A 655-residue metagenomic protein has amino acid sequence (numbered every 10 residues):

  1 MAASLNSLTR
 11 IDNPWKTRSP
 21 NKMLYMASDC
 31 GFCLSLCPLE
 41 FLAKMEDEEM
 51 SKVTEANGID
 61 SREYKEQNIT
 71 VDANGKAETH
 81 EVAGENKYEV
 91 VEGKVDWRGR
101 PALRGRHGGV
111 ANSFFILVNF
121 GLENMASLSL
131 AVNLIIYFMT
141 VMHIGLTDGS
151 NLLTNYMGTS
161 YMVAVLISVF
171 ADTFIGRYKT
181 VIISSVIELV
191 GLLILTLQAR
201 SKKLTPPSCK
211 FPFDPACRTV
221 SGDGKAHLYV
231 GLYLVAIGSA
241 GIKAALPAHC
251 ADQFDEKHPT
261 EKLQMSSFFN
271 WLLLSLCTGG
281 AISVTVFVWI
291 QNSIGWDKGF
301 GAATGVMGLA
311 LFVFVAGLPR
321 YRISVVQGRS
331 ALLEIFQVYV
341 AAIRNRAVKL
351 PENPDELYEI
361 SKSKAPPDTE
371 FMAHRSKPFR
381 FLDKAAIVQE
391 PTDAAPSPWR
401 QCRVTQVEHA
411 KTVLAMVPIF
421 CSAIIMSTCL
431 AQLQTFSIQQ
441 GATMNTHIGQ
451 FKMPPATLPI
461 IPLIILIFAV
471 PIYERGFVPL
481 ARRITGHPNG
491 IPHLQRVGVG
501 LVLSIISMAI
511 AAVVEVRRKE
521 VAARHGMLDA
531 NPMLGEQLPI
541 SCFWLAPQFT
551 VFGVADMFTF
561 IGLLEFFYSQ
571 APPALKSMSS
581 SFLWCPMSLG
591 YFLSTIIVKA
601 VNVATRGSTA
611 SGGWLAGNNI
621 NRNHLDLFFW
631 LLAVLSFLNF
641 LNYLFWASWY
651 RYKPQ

Functional and structural regions predicted by a protein language model:
A2-L8, C30-C33, C37-K210, C217-Q655: Hydrophobic transmembrane alpha-helices of multi-pass solute transporters/permeases
Y25-S28: Intrinsic disorder
